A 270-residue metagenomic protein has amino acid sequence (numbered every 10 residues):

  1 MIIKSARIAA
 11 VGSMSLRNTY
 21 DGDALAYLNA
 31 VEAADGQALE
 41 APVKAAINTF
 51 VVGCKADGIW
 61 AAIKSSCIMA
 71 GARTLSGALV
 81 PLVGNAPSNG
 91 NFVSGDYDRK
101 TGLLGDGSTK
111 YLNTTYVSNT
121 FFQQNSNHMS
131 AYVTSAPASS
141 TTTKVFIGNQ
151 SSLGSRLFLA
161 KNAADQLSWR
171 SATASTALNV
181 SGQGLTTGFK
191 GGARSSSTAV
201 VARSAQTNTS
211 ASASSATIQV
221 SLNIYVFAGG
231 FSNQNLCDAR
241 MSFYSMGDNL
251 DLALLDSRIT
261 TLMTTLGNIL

Functional and structural regions predicted by a protein language model:
M1-L270: Polar, enzyme-active/binding microenvironments
